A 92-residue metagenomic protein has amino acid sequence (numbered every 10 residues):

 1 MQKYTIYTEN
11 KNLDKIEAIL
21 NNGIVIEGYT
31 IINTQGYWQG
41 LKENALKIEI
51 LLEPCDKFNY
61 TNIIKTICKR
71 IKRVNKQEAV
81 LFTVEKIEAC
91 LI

Functional and structural regions predicted by a protein language model:
M1-I92: Positively charged, small/polar-rich N-terminal and surface patches that mediate targeting and assembly and bind
